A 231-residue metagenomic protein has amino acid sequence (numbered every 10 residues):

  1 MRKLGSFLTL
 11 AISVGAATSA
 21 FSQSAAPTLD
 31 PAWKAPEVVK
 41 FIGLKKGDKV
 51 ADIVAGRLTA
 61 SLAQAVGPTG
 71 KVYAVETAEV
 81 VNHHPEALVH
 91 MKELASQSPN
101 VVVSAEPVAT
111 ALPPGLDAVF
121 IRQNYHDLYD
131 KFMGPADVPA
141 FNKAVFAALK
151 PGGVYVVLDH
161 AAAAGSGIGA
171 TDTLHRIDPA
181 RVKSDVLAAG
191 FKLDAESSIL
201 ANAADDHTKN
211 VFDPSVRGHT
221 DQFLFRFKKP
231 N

Functional and structural regions predicted by a protein language model:
F21-K45: Class I SAM-dependent methyltransferase Rossmann-like catalytic core, especially the SAM/SAH-binding loop
K46-G47, P68-G70, L149-Y155: Short glycine-dipeptide loop
K46-G56: Conserved class I S-adenosyl-L-methionine
A63-G67, P135-P151: A short glycine-rich, Lys/Arg-flanked "PGG" loop and its adjoining helix->strand segment in the class I
E93, G167-A195: Conserved Class I S-adenosyl-L-methionine
S98, A109-Q123: A short acidic, Gly/Pro-enriched loop at the edge of an enzyme's catalytic core that lines a small-molecule cofactor
D117-P139: A short SAM/SAH-binding and catalytic strip from SAM-dependent methyltransferases
A189, A204-N231: Core SAM-dependent methyltransferase catalytic element
